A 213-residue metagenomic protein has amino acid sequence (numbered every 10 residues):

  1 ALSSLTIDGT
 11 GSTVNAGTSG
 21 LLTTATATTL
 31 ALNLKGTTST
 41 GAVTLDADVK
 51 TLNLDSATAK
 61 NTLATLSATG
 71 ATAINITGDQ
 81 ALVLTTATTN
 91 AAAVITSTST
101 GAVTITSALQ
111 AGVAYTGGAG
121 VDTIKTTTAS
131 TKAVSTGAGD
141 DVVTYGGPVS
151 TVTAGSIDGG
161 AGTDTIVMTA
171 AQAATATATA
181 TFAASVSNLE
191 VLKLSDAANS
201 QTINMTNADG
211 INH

Functional and structural regions predicted by a protein language model:
A1-H213: Solvent-exposed, low-complexity segments and loops of surface/extracellular structural proteins
